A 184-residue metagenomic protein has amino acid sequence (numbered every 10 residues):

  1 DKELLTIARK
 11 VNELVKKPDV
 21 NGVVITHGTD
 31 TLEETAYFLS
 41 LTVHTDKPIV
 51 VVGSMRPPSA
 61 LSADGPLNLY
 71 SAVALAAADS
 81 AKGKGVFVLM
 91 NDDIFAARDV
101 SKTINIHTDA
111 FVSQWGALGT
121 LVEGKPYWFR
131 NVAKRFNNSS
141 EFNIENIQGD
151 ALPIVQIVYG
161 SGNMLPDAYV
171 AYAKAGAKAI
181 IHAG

Functional and structural regions predicted by a protein language model:
D1-L14: ATP/NTP phosphate-donor binding region
L14, T42, A76-D79, Y172: Hydrophobic helix-cap positions at the C-terminus of alpha-helices in RecA-like/P-loop ATPase nucleotide-binding cores
K17-L32, A175-G184: Short acidic, glycine-rich surface-loop motifs adjacent to enzyme active sites
P18-G22, H44-I49, A81-G85, M90-N91 (+3 more regions): Short coil/turn connectors at secondary-structure junctions
I25-H27, V50-G53, F87-N91, Y159 (+1 more regions): Short beta-strand segments
I25-K47: Short Gly/Thr/Asp-enriched flexible loops that form oxyanion-binding sites at enzyme active sites
V51-E123: Internal gly/pro-rich beta-alpha loop/helix module that stabilizes soluble enzyme cofactors or their anionic handles
A96-A179: Accessory alpha-helical/coil subdomains and C-terminal extensions that flank or cap enzyme catalytic cores
